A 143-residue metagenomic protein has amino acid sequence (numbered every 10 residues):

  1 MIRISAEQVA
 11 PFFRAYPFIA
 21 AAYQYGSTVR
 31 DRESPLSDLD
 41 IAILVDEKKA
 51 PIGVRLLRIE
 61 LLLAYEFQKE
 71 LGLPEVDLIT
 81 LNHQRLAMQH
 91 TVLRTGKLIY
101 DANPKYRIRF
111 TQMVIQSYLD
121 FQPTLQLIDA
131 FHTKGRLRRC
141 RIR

Functional and structural regions predicted by a protein language model:
M1-A21, V29-P35, K48-R143: Catalytic core of pol beta-like nucleotidyltransferases
S37-L39: Short coil-to-beta-strand
A42-L44: Short hydrophobic/aromatic beta-strand micro-patches that form the beta-sheet surface supporting nucleotide- or nucleic
